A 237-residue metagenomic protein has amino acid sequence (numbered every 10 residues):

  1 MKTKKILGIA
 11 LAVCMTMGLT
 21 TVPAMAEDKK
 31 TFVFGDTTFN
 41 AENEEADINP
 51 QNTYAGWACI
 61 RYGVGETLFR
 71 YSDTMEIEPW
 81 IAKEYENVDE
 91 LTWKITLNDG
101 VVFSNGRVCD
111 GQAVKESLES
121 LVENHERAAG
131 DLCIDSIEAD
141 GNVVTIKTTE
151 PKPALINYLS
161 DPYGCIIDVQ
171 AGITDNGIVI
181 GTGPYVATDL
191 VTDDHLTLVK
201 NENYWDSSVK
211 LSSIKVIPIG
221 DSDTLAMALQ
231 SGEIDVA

Functional and structural regions predicted by a protein language model:
L11, M15-L19: Hydrophobic core
L19-K29: Sec-dependent signal peptide cleavage junction
K29-N40, T92-I95, V114-S117, V144-I146 (+3 more regions): Short, well-ordered beta-strand elements
G35-V88, I180-G181: N-terminal lobe/hinge region of extracytoplasmic solute-binding protein
Y54, E76, L159-V209, S213 (+1 more regions): Gly/Pro-rich hinge or "lid" segments in bacterial periplasmic/extracellular proteins
K83-H125, A228: Aromatic- and charge-enriched surface segment that lines or borders ligand/interaction sites
E86, E90, K94, A129-Q170: Surface-exposed binding/hinge segments that line and control ligand-binding clefts or catalytic entry sites
L121, A128, S136-E138, T188-T197 (+1 more regions): Extracellular/periplasmic solute-recognition and catalytic clefts
